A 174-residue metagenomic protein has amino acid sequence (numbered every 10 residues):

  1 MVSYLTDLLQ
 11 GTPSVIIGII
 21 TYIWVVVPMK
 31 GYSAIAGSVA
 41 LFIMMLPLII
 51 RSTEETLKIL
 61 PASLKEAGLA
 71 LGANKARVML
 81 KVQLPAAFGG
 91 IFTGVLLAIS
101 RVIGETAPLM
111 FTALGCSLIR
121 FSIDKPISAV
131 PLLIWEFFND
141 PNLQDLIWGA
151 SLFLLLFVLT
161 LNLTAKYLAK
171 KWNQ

Functional and structural regions predicted by a protein language model:
Y4-D7, G11, M45, A70: Residue-level signal for discrete positions within transmembrane alpha-helices of multi-pass small-molecule
D7-L41: Generic hydrophobic transmembrane alpha-helix motif, especially the helices
P13, L71-G72, P85: Glycine/proline-centered hinge or cleavage motifs at structural transition points of membrane proteins
Y32, A36-V39, I43-K65, F92 (+4 more regions): Membrane-embedded alpha-helices of multi-pass transport/permease systems
T53, K75-T112: Transmembrane alpha-helices
E54-K58, L96, N139-Q174: C-terminal transmembrane helix and the adjacent membrane-cytosol boundary/short C-terminal tail of inner/organellar
S63, N74-K75: Short coil/turn motifs that cap or connect alpha-helices
L109-L155: Interhelical loop and adjacent transmembrane-helix boundary motif in polytopic membrane transport permeases
